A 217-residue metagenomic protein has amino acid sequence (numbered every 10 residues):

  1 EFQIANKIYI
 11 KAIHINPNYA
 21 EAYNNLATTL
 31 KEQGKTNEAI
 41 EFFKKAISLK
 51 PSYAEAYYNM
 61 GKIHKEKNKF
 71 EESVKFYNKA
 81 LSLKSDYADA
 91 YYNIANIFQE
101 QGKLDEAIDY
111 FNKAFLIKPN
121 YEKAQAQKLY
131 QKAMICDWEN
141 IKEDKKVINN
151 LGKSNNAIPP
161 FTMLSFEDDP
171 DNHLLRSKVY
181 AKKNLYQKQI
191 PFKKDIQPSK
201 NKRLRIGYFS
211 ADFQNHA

Functional and structural regions predicted by a protein language model:
E1-A217: Alpha-helical solenoid repeat scaffolds of the TPR/TPR-like class and their adjacent stem/linker regions that mediate
